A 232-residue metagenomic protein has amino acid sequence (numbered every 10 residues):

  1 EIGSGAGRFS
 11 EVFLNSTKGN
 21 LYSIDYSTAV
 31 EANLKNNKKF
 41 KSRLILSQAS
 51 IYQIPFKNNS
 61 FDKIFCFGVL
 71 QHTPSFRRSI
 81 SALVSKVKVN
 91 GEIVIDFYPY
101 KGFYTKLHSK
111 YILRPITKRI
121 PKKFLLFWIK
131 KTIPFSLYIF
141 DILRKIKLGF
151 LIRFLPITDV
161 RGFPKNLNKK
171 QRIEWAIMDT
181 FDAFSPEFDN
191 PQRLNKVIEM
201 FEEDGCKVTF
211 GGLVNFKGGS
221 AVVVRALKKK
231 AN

Functional and structural regions predicted by a protein language model:
E1: Class I SAM-dependent methyltransferase core
A6-Q53: Class I SAM-dependent methyltransferase SAM/SAH-binding core
Y52-K63: A short acidic, Gly/Pro-enriched loop at the edge of an enzyme's catalytic core that lines a small-molecule cofactor
K63-P74: A short SAM/SAH-binding and catalytic strip from SAM-dependent methyltransferases
R77-V89: A short glycine-rich, Lys/Arg-flanked "PGG" loop and its adjoining helix->strand segment in the class I
V94-F127, P134: Conserved class I S-adenosyl-L-methionine
I120-C206: Substrate-binding/catalytic lobe of Class I Rossmann-like enzymes that use SAM or dcSAM, i.e., the mid-to-C-terminal
L213-N232: Core SAM-dependent methyltransferase catalytic element
